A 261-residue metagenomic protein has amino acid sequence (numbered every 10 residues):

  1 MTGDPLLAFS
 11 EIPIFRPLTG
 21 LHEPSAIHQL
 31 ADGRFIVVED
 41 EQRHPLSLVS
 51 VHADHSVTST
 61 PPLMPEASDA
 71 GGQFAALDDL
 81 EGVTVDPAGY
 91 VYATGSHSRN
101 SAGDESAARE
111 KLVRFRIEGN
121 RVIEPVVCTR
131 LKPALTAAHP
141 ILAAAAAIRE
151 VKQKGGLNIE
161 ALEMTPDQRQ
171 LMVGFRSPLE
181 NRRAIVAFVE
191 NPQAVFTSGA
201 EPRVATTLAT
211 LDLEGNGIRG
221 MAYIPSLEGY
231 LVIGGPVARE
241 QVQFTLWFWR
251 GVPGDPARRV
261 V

Functional and structural regions predicted by a protein language model:
M1-V261: Sequence/structural signature of beta-propeller domains
